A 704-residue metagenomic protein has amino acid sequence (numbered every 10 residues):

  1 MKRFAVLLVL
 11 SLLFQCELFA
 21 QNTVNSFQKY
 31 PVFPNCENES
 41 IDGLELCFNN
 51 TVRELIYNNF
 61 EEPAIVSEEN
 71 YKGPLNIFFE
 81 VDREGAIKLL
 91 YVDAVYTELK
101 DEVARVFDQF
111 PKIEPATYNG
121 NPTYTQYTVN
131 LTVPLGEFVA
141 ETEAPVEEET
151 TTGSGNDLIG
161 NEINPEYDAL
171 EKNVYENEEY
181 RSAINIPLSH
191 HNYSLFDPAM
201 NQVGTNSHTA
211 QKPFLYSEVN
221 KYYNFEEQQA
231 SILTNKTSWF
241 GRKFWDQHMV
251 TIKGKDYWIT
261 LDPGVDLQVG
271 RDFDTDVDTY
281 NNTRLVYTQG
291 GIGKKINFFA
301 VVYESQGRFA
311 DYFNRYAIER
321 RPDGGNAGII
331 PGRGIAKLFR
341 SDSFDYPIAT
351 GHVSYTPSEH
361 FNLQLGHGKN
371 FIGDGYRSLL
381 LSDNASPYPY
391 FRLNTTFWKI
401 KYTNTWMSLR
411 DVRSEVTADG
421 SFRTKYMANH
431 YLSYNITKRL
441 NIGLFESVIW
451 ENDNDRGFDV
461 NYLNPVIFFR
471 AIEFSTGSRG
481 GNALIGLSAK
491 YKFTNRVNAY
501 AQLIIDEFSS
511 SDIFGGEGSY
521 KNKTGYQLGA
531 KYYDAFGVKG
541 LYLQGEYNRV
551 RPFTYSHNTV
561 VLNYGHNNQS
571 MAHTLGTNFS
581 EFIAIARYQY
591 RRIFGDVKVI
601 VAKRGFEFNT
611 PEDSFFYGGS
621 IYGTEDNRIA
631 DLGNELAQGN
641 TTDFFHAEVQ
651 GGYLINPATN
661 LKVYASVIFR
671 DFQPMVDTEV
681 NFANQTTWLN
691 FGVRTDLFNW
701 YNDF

Functional and structural regions predicted by a protein language model:
R3, Y346, L440-F704: Exposed, low-structure sequence patches enriched in small/polar residues
V6-L7, A20-S154: Charge-biased low-complexity segments
L7-Q15: Bacterial N-terminal signal peptides
Q28, I318-P331, Y617-L632: A solvent-exposed, charged loop/short amphipathic helix patch at secondary-structure junctions
Y71-G73, T123-T125, Y280, D345 (+7 more regions): Residue-level preference for beta-strand/loop junctions
F79, Y91-A94, V129, L135 (+5 more regions): A mature extracytoplasmic/lumenal domain signature
P111-K112, P263-V269, V667-R670: Generic short beta-strand segments
N161-N441, S447-N452, G515-T524, K531 (+4 more regions): Outer-membrane beta-barrel channel domains
